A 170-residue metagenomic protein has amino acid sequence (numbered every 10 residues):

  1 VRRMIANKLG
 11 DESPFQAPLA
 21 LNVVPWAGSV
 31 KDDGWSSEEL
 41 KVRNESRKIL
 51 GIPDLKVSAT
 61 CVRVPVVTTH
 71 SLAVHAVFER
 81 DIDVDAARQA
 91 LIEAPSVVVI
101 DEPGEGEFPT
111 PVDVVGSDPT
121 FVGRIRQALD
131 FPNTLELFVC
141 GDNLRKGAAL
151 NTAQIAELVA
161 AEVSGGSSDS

Functional and structural regions predicted by a protein language model:
V1-A90: Active-site-lining helix/loop region of Rossmann-like oxidoreductase modules
L55-S170: C-terminal active-site/capping subdomain that shapes the small-molecule cofactor and substrate pocket of enzyme
